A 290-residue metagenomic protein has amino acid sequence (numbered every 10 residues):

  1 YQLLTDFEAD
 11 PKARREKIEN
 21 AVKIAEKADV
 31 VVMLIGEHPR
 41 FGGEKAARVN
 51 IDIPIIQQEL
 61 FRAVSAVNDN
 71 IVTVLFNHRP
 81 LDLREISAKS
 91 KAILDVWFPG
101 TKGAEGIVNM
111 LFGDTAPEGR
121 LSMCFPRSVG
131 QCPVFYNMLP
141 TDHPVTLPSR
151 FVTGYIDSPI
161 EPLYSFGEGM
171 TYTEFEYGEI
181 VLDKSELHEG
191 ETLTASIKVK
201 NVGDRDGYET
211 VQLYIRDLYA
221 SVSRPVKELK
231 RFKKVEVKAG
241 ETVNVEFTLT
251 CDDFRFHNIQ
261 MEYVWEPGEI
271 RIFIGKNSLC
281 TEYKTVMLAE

Functional and structural regions predicted by a protein language model:
Y1-A9, F76-Y208, Y214, K234 (+4 more regions): Secreted, periplasmic, or luminal enzymes acting at the cell surface/secretory milieu
Q2-A88: Hydrophobic helix-and-loop "lid/oligomerization" segment in the mid-to-C-terminal part of catalytic domains
A21, L193, G203, A220-V222: Domain-level signal for soluble alpha/beta catalytic cores
K45-I55, E59, D95-P99, S185-L187 (+2 more regions): Short, contiguous acidic/charged loop-to-helix segments that flank catalytic cores in large enzymes
D204-S221, K227-L229: Short acidic, flexible loop segments centered on an aromatic residue
S221-H257: Intrinsically disordered, low-complexity Pro/Gly/Ser/Thr-rich segments with frequent PxxP/GP/PP motifs and embedded
T250-E290: Terminal connector regions
